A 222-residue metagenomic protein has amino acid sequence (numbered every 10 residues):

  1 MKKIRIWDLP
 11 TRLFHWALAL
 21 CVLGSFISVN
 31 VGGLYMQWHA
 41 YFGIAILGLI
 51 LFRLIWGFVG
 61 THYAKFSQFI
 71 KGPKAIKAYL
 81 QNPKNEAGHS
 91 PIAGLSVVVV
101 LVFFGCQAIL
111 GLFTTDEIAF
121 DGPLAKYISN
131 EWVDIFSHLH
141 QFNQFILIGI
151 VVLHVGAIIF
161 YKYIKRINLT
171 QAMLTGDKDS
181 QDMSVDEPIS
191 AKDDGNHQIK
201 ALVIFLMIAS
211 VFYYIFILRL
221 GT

Functional and structural regions predicted by a protein language model:
M1-T222: Membrane-embedded alpha-helical bundles that constitute the cytochrome b-like, heme-associated redox core of multi-pass
